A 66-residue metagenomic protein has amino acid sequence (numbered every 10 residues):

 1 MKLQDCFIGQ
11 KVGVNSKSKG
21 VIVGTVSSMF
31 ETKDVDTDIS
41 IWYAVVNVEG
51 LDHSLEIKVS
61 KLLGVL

Functional and structural regions predicted by a protein language model:
M1-K11: Mixed-charge, Lys/Arg-rich low-complexity intrinsically disordered regions
I8-Q10, W42, H53: A generic structural signal for short beta-strands and their flanking turns/coil linkers
G20-F30: Short beta-strand-centered aromatic/proline hotspots
E31-T37, L62-L66: Short, surface-exposed linear segments at secondary-structure transitions and domain or protein termini
D38-V45: Short aromatic-glycine-enriched beta-strand elements
V45-L66: Intrinsically disordered, low-complexity, charged/polar segments
